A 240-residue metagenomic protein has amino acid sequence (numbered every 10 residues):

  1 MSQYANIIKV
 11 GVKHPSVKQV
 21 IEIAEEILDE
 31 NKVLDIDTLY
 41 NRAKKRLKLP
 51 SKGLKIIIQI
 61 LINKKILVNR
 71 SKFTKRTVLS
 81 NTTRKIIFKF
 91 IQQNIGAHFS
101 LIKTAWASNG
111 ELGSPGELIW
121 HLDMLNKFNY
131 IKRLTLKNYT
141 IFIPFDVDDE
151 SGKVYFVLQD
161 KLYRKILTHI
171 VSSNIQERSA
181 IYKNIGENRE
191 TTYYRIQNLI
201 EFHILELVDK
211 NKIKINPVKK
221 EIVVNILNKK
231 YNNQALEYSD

Functional and structural regions predicted by a protein language model:
M1-V33, D37-N41, S51-I56, N63-K65 (+4 more regions): Long, low-complexity, charge-rich intrinsically disordered regions
N41, K45, T104, S108 (+1 more regions): Alpha-helical residues within the helix-turn-helix
L49, S108, L112-G113, E187: The short coil/loop that forms the "turn" connecting the two helices of the helix-turn-helix
P115-L118, M124, L199: Solenoidal tandem-repeat scaffolds enriched in leucines and small polar residues
D123-K132: Structured, non-catalytic alpha/beta "coupling" segments that mediate domain-domain communication and provide generic
